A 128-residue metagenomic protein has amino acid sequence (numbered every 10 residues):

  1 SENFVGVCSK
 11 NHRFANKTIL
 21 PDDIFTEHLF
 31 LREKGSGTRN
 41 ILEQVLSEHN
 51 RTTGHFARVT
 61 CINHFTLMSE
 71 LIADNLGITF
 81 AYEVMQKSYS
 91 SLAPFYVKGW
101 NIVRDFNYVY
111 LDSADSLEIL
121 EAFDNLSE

Functional and structural regions predicted by a protein language model:
S1-K34: Flexible hinge/capping segments at coil-to-helix
K10, Y82-M85, F106: Short secondary-structure boundary segments
H28-N50, L117: Secondary-structure junction motif
L31, T60, I78-T79: Conserved SAM-binding loop
R39, H64-F65: Conserved glycosyltransferase catalytic-site signature
Q44, F65-P94, G99: A ligand-binding cleft/hinge motif common to bilobed small-molecule-binding domains
T53-H64: Short beta-strand-to-loop elements that line the ligand-binding cleft of bilobed periplasmic-binding protein-like
F95-E128: A late-sequence structural motif
